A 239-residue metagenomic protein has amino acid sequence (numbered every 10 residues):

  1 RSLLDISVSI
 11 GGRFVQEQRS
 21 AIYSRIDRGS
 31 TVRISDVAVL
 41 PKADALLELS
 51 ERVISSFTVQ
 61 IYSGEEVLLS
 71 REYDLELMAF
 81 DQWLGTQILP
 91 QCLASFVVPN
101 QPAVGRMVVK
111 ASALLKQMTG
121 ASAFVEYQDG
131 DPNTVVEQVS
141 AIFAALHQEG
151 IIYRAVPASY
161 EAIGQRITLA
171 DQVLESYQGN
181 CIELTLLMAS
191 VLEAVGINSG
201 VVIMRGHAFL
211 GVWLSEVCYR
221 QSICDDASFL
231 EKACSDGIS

Functional and structural regions predicted by a protein language model:
L4-S56, Q60-L69: Intrinsically disordered, low-complexity Pro/Gly/Ser/Thr-rich segments with frequent PxxP/GP/PP motifs and embedded
A38, R71-Y73, L93-M118: Structured catalytic cores of large enzymes
P41, L49, I54, S70-L75 (+1 more regions): Mixed-charge (Asp/Glu-Lys/Arg
E65-N100: Short beta-strand elements
V104-S176: Secondary-structure boundary elements
G179-S239: Hydrophobic/aromatic-rich core segments of domains that either
